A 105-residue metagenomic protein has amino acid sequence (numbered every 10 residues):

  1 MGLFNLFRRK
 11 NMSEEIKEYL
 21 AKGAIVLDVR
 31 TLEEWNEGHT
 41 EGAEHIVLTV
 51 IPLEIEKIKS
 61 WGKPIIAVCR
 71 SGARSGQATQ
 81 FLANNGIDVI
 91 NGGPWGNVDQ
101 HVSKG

Functional and structural regions predicted by a protein language model:
G2-A24, L32-P64, A73-G105: Rhodanese-like catalytic fold shared by cysteine-dependent sulfurtransferases and DSP/PTP-type phosphatases
D28: Phosphate-rich cofactor/ligand-interacting catalytic cores and adjacent structured alpha/beta frameworks
V68: Short, surface-exposed ligand- or partner-binding patches at beta-edge/loop junctions that are enriched in aromatics
